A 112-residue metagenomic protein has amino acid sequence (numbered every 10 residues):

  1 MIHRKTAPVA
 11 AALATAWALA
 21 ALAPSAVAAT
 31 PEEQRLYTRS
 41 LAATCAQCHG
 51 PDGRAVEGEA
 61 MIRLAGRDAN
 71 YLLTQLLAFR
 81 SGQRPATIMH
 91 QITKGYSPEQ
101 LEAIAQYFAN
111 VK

Functional and structural regions predicted by a protein language model:
M1-A7: N-terminal secretory signal peptides that target proteins for export/translocation
A10-A21: Bacterial N-terminal signal peptides
P24-A42, A60, A78: Electrostatic cytochrome c docking/interface patches
A43-P51, I104: The canonical Cys-X-X-Cys-His
H49-R54, A109-N110: Detector for the c-type heme attachment site
E57-R63: Short cysteine/histidine-rich zinc-coordinating motifs and their immediately flanking basic loops
A69, L73, L77, E102-A105 (+1 more regions): An amphipathic alpha-helix signature
R84, T93-K112: C-terminal capping alpha-helices of c-type cytochrome domains
